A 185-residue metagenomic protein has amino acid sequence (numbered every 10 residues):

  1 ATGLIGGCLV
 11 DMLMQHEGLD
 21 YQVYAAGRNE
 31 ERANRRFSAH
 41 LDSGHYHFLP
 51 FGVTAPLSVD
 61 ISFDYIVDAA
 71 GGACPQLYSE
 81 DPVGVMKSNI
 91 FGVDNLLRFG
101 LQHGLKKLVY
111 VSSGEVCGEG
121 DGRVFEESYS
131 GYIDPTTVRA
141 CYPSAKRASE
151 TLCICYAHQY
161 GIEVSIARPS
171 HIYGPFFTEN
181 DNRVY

Functional and structural regions predicted by a protein language model:
A1-Q15, L19: N-terminal Rossmann NAD(P)H-binding glycine-rich loop of SDR-like oxidoreductase domains
G18-R32: Conserved glycine-rich Rossmann-like NAD(P)H-binding loop of the short-chain dehydrogenase/reductase
P50-S88: NAD(P)H-binding glycine-rich loop region in Rossmannoid oxidoreductase-like domains and their noncatalytic homologs
Y65, E80, G84-N95, T136 (+2 more regions): Glycine-rich NAD(P)-binding loop of the Rossmann-fold in SDR/ketoreductase-type enzymes
K87, D94-R139: Conserved Rossmann-fold NAD(P)-dependent oxidoreductase catalytic core, especially the SDR/UDP-sugar
D121-S128, I154-Y185: NAD(P)-dependent short-chain dehydrogenase/reductase
T137-S165: Active-site Tyr-X1-5-Lys
